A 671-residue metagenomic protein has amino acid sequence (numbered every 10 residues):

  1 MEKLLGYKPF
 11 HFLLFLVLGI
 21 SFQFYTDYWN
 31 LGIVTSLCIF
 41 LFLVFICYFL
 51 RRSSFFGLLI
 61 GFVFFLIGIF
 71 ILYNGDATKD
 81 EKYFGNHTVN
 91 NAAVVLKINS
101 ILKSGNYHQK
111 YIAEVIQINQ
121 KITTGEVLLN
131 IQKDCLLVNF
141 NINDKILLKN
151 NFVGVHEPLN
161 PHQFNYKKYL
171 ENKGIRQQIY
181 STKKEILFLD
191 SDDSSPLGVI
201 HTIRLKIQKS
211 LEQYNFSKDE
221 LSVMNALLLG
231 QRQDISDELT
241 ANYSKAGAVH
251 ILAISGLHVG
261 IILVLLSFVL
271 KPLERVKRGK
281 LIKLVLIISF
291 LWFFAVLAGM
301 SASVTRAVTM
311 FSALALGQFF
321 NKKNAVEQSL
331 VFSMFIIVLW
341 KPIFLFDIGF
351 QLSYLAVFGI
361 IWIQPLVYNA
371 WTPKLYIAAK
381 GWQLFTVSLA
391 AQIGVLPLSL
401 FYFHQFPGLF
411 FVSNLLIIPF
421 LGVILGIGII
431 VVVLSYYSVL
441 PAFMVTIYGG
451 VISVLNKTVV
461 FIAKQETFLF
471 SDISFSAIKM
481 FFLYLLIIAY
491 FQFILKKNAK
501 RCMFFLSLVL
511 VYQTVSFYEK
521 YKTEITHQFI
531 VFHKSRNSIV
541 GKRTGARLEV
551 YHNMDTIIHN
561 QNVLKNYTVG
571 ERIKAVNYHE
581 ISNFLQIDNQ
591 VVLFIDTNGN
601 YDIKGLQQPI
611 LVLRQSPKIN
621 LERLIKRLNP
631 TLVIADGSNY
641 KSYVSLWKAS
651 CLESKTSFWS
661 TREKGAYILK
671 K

Functional and structural regions predicted by a protein language model:
M1-Y25, G317, L421, G426-F461: Hydrophobic alpha-helical segments
M1-Y83, V89, R306, V633: N-terminal leader/targeting segments
E2, Y7, H11, F15 (+9 more regions): Hydrophobic alpha-helical transmembrane segments in multi-pass membrane proteins
E2-K3, S54-G61, L66-H250, A575-E580 (+6 more regions): Membrane-interface helix/helix-cap signal primarily in integral membrane proteins
G19, L96, N150, L227 (+8 more regions): Divalent metal-coordination and catalytic microenvironments
L31-F42, S353, N414-P419, S476-M480: Alpha-helical transmembrane segments of polytopic membrane proteins
L136-N151, D192, Y376, L434-K671: Non-globular, low-confidence helical/coil segments that flank catalytic cores
K209-E212, A226, A241, L314-Q318 (+4 more regions): Short amphipathic alpha-helical coupling elements at transmembrane boundaries
